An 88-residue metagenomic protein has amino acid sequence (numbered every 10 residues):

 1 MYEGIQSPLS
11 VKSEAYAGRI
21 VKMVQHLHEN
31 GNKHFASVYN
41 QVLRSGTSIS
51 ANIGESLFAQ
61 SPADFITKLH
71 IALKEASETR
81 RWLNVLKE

Functional and structural regions predicted by a protein language model:
M1-E88: Amphipathic alpha-helical assembly/interaction segments
